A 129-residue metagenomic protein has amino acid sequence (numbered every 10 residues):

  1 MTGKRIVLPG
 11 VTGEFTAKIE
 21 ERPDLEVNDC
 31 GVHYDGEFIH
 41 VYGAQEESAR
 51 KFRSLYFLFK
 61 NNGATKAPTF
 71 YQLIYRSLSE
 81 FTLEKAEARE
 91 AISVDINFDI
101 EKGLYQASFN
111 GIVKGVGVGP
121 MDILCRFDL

Functional and structural regions predicted by a protein language model:
M1-C30: Charge-rich, low-complexity N-terminal segments
T12, S108-L129: Edge beta-strand at a domain terminus
F15-I19, Q45-E47, G111-G115: Short acidic, glycine-rich loop/turn motifs
R22, R50-F52, K114-V118: Glycine-centered tight beta-turn/hairpin loop motif at sheet-sheet or coil-to-beta transitions
G31-F98: Surface-exposed helix/loop patches within compact recognition domains
F38-I39, G103-Y105: Hydrophobic residues embedded in beta-strands of well-ordered beta-sheets
A91, L104-Q106, D122: Intrinsic-disorder/low-complexity, polar/charged segments enriched in Ser/Thr/Lys/Arg/Asp/Glu/Gln
N97-L104, L129: A short, structured loop/turn motif at beta-sheet edges
